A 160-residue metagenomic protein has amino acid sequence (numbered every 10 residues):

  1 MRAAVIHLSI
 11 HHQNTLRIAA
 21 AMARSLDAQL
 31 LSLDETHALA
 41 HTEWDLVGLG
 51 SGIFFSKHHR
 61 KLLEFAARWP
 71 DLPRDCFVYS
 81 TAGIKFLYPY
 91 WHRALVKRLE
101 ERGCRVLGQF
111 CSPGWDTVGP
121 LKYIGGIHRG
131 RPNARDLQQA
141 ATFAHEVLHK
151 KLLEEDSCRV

Functional and structural regions predicted by a protein language model:
A3-I6, I10, L16, A23-L31 (+1 more regions): FMN-binding flavodoxin-like domain, especially the glycine-rich phosphate-binding loop
L33-H37: Conserved SAM/SAH-binding loop
L39-H41: Short conserved loop adjoining the S-adenosyl-L-methionine
